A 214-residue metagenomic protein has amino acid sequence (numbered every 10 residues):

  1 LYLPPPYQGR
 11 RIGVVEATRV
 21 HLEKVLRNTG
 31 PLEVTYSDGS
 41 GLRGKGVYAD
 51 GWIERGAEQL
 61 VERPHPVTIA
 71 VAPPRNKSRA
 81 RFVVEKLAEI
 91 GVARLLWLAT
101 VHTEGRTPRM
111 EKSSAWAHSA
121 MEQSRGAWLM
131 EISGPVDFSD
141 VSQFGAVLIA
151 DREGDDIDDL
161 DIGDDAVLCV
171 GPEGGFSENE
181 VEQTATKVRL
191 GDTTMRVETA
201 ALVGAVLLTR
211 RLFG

Functional and structural regions predicted by a protein language model:
L1-L60: N-terminal positively charged helical leader segments and presequences
L22, R79-V83, E180: Hydrophobic side chains in well-ordered alpha-helices
L26-R27, L60-R63, V141-S142, L160-I162: Solvent-exposed alpha-helices and their adjacent loops that cap or buttress functional pockets in soluble metabolic
V61-V147: RNA substrate-binding interface of SAM-dependent RNA methyltransferases
V136-Q143, D155-I157, T194-R196: A short acidic, often aromatic-flanked loop/helix-cap motif at beta-alpha or helix-coil junctions that lines enzyme
V147-T193: Active-site/ligand-binding-proximal alpha/beta "capping" segment
E178-G214: Structured adenosyl-cofactor binding patch, chiefly the S-adenosyl-L-methionine
